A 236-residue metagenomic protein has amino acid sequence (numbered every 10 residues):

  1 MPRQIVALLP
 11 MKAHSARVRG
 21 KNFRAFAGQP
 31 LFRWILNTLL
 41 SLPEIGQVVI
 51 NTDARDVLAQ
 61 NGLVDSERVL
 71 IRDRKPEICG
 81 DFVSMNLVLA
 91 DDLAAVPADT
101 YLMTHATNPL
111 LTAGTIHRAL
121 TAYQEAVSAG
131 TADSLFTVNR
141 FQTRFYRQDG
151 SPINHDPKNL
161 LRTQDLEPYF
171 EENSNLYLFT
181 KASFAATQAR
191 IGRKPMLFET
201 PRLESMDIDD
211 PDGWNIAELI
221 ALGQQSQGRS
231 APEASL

Functional and structural regions predicted by a protein language model:
M1-R19: N-terminal nucleotide-binding beta1-loop-alpha1 segment
P2, A94-D99, A126-G130: Glycine-rich phosphate-binding loop signature in dinucleotide/nucleotide-binding domains
L31-Q47, A59: A short, N-terminal amphipathic alpha-helix
V49, R55-L102, G114-T121: Short phosphate-binding loop-to-helix
L58, F184-A185, W214: A generic structural signal for short hydrophobic patches within well-formed alpha-helices
D81-D91, P109-P201: Conserved core of the sugar-phosphate nucleotidyltransferase
T104-A106: Active-site acidic Asp-centered loop
E199, E204-L236: Hydrophobic helical membrane-anchoring modules
